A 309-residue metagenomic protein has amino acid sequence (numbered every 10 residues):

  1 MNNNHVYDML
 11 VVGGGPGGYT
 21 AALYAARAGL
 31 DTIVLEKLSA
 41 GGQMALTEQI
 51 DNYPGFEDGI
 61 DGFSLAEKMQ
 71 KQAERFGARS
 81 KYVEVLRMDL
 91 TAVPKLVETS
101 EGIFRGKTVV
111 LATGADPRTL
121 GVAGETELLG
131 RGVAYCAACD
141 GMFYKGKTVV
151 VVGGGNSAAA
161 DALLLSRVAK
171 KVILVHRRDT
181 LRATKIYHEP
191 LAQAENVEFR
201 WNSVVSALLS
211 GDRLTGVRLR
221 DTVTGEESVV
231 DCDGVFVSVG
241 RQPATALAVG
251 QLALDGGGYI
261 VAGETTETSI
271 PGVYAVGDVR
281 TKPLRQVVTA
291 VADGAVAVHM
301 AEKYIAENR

Functional and structural regions predicted by a protein language model:
N3, Y7-F76, A159-T184, D255: Beta1-alpha1 glycine-rich phosphate/pyrophosphate-binding loop at the start of Rossmann-like nucleotide-binding domains
V6, G121, E127-F143, V239-T289 (+2 more regions): FAD-site-proximal beta/loop scaffold in flavoenzymes
G14, T113-G114, V239-G240: Glycine-rich, N-terminal phosphate-binding loop of Rossmann-like dinucleotide-binding domains
A73-V93, V97-E98, I103-F104, S166-G263 (+1 more regions): A Rossmann-like FAD-binding core segment of flavoenzymes
S80-F143, G154: Glycine/small-residue-rich loop that forms an oxyanion/phosphate-binding "nest" at active or ligand-binding sites
T119-L120, A159-A160, R182, E227 (+2 more regions): Glycine/Thr-rich phosphate-binding loops of Rossmann-like dinucleotide-binding domains
